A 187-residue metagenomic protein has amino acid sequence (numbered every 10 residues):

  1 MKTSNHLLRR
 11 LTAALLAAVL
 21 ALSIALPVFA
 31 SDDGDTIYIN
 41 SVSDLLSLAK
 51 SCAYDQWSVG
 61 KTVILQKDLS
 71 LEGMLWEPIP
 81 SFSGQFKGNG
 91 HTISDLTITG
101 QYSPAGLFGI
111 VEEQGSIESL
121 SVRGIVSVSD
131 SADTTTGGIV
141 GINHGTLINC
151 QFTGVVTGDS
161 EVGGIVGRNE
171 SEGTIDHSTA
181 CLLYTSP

Functional and structural regions predicted by a protein language model:
T3-L15: Bacterial N-terminal signal peptides that target proteins for export
A14-S23: Bacterial N-terminal signal peptides
F29-S186: Surface-exposed repetitive/solenoidal architectures
